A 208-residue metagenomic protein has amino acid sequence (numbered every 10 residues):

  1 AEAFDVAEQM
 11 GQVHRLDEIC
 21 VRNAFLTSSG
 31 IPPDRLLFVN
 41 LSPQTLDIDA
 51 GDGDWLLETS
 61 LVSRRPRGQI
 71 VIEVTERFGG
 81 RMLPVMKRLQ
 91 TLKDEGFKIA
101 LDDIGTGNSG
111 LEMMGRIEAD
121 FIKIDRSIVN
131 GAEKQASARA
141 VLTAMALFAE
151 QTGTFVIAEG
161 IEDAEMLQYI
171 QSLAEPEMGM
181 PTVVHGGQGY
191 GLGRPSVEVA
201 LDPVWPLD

Functional and structural regions predicted by a protein language model:
A1-E8: A short, polar/charged loop-to-alpha-helix boundary motif
A3, A24, L56, M145 (+1 more regions): Aromatic/hydrophobic pocket-lining residues that form π-stacking "cages" and hydrophobic walls in ligand
E8, Q12, L16, S137 (+1 more regions): Conserved acidic
Q12-V85, F97, G160: Catalytic core of bacterial c-di-GMP phosphodiesterases, primarily the EAL and HD-GYP domains, capturing alpha-helical
S28, S42-D47, Q69-R81, F97-D208: EAL-family c-di-GMP phosphodiesterase catalytic domain
R88: Conserved functional hotspot residues or short segments at active or partner-binding sites across diverse domains
